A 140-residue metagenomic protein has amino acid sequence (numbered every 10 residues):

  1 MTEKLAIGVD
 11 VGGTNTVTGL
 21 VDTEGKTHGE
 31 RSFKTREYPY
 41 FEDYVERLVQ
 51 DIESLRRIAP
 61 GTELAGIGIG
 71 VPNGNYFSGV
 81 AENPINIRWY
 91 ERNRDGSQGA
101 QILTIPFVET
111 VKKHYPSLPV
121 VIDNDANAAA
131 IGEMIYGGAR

Functional and structural regions predicted by a protein language model:
E3-E46, Q50, N83: Short glycine-rich, Thr/Ser-proximal phosphate-binding strand/loop in the N-terminal lobe of ATP-dependent enzymes
K4-D10, L64-G68, V121: Short glycine-aspartate micro-motif
L5, L20-D22, A59-E63, T110-Y115: Generic alpha-helical hydrophobic packing signal
T14, P72-N75: Short glycine-rich anion-binding loops that position phosphate/pyrophosphate groups of nucleotides and phosphorylated
R31-F33, I67-V71: A structural signal for short, well-ordered beta-strand segments
V45-E46, Y76-R140: Glycine-rich phosphate-binding loop and adjoining helix at the ATP-binding site of ATP-dependent phosphoryl-transfer
L48-I67, L118-V120, G138: Phosphate/pyrophosphate-binding loops at sites that engage ATP/ADP/AMP, CoA/4′-phosphopantetheine, polyphosphate
